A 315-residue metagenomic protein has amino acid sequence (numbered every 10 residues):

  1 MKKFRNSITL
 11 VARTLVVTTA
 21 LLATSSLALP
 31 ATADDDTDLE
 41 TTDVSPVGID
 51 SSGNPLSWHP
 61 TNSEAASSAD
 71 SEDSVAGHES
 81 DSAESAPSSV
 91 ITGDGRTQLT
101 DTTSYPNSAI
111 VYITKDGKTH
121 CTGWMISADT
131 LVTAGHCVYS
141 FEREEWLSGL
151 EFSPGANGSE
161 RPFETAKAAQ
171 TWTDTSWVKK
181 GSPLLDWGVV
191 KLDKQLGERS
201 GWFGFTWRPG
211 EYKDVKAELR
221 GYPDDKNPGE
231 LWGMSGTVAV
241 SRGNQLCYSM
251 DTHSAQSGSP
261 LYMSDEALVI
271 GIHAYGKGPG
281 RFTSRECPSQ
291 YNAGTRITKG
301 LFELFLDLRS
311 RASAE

Functional and structural regions predicted by a protein language model:
M1-A33: Secretory targeting and sorting signals
L29, K299-E315: PDZ/PDZ-like groove recognition
L29-M125, A314-E315: Protease-domain processing segments flanking chymotrypsin-fold serine proteases, especially trypsin-like
A86-S108, K115-T119, Y139, E144-G197: Conserved catalytic-core segment of clan PA serine endopeptidases
D129, T133: Cytochrome P450 catalytic-core helices
A134-C137, S254, G271-P279: Short beta->alpha transition motifs characteristic of CBS
G158, A168, P183-Q256, S284 (+1 more regions): Chymotrypsin/trypsin-fold serine protease catalytic domain
D251-H273: Catalytic nucleophile loop of clan PA
